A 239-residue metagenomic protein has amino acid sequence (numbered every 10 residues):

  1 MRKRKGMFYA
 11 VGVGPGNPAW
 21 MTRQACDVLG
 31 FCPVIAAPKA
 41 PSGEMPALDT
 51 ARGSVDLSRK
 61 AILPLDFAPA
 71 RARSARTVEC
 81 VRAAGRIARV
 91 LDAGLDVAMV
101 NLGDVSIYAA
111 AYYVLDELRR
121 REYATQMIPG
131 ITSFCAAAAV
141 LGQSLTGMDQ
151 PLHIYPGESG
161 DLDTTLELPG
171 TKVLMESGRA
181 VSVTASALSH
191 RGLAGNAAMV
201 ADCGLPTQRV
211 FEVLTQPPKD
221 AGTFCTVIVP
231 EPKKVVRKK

Functional and structural regions predicted by a protein language model:
M1-P18, R23-A124, V210-P217, F224-T226 (+1 more regions): Class I S-adenosyl-L-methionine
F8, V97, E167-K239: A contiguous loop/helix-start segment that scaffolds small-molecule binding in enzyme catalytic cores
A37-P38, L63-P64, M99-N101, M127-G130 (+3 more regions): General beta-strand structural signal in soluble alpha/beta enzymes
S42-E44, A70, T132-C135, V181 (+1 more regions): Short gly/pro/ser/thr-enriched loop/turn and capping motifs at secondary-structure boundaries
F67, S159, D202-G204: Residues that form or immediately flank small-molecule/cofactor binding pockets and catalytic motifs
G85-L91, Y108-E117, S144-D149, V173-S186 (+1 more regions): Short secondary-structure transition/capping segments
G103-L168, P218, P232-V235: Class I SAM-dependent methyltransferase SAM-binding "motif I" and its flanking Rossmann-like core
